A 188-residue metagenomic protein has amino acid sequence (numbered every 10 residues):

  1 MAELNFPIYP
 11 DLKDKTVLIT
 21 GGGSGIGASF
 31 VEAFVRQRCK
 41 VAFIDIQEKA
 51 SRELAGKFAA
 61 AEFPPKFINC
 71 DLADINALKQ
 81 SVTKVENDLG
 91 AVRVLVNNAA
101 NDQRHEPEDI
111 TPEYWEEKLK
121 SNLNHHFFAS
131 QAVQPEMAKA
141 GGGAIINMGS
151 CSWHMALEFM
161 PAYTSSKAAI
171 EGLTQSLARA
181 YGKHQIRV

Functional and structural regions predicted by a protein language model:
G23-S24: Conserved glycine-rich cofactor-binding loop
E48-K49, N69-Q80, P112: The beta1-alpha1 cofactor-binding region of Rossmann-like NAD(H)/NADP(H)-dependent oxidoreductases
D102, I110, A156-T164, S176: Active-site loop-to-helix junction immediately N-terminal to the catalytic Tyr of the SDR YXXXK motif in Rossmann-fold
E106-L119: Substrate-binding pocket helix/loop in short-chain dehydrogenase/reductase
S130, S166, T174: Active-site helix of classical SDR
P135, R179-K183: Alpha-helical segment proximal to the catalytic Tyr-Lys
S150: Residue(s) in the substrate-gating loop at a strand-loop-helix junction that position the organic substrate next
